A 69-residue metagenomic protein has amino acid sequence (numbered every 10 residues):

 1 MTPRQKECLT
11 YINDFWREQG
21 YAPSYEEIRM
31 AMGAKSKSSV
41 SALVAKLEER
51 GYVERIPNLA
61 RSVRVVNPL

Functional and structural regions predicted by a protein language model:
M1-E7: Short, Lys/Arg-enriched anionic-surface-contact patches
T2, Q19, S24, I56-L69: Short, cationic-aromatic polyanion-contact patches
E7-D14: Pre-recognition alpha-helix immediately N-terminal to the DNA-recognition helix within helix-turn-helix or winged-helix
C8, S39-V40: Helix-turn-helix DNA-binding helix
E27-K35: Short helix-coil junctions and helix-kink-helix linkers
V44-A45: Short, hydrophobic-biased segments on the C-terminal half of alpha helices that form "recognition helices"
E49-I56: A short, conserved structural fragment
